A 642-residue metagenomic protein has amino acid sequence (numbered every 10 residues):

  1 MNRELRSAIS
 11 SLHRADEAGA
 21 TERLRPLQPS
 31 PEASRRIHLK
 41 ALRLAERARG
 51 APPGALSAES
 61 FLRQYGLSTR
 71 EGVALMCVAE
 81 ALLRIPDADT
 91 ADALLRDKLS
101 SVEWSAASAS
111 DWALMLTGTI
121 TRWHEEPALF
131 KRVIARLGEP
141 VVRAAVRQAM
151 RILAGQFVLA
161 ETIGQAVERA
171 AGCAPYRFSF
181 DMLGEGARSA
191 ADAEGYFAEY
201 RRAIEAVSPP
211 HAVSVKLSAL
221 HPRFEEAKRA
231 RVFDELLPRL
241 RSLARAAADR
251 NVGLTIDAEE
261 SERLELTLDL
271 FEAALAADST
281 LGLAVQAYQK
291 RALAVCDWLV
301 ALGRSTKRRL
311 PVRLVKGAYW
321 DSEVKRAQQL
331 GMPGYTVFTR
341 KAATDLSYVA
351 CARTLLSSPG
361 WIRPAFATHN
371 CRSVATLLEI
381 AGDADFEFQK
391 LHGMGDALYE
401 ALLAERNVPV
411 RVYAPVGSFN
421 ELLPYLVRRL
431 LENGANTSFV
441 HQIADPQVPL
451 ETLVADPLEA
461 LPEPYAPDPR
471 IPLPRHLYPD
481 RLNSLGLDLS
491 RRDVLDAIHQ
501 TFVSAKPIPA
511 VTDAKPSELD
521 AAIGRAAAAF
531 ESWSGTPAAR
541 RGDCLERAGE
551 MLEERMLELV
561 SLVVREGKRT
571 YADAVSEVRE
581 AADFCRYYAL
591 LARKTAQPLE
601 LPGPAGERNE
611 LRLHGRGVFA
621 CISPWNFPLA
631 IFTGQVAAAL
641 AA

Functional and structural regions predicted by a protein language model:
M1-L482: Positively charged, amphipathic and often flexible ligand-engagement surfaces
A33, E71, A91, A193 (+2 more regions): Residue-level recognition of alpha-helical structural elements
I37, I163, T344-Y348, N370 (+12 more regions): Generic structural signal for well-ordered, non-membrane alpha-helical segments in soluble metabolic enzymes
L67, E80-I85, S100-S101, A529 (+3 more regions): A short structural micro-motif
A187-A191, F224-E226, S534, Y571-D573 (+1 more regions): A generic structural signal for short coil/turn motifs at secondary-structure boundaries
H441, D445-R565, R569, Y587-L590 (+1 more regions): Short, structured beta/alpha segment
E546-V636: N-terminal Rossmann NAD(P)-binding subdomain characteristic of aldehyde/semialdehyde dehydrogenases
L640-A641: Short hydrophobic alpha-helices that are characteristic scaffold elements of the AMP-binding
